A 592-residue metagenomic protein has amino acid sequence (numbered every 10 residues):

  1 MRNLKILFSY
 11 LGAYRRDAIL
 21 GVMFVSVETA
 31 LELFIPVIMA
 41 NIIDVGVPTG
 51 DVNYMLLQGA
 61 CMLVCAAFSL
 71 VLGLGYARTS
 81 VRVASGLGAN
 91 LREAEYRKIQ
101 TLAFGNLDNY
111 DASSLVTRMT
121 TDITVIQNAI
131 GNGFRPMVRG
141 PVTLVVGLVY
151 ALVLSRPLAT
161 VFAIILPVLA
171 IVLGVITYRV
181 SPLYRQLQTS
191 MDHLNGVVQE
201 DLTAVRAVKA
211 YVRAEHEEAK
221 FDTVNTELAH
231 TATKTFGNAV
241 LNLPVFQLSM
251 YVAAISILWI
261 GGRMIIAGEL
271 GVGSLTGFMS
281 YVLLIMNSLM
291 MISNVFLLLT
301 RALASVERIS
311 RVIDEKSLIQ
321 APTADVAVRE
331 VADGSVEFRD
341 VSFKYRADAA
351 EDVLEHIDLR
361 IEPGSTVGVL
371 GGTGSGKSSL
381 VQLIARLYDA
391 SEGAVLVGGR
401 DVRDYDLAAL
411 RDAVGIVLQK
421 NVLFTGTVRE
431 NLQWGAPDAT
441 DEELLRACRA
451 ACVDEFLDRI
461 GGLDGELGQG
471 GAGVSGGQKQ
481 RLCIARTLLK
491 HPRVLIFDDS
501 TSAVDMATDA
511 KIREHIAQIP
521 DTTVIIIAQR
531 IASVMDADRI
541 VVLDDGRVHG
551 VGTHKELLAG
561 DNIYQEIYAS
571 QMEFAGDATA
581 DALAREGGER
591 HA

Functional and structural regions predicted by a protein language model:
M1-E32, M39, V47-L63, L72 (+16 more regions): Membrane-integrated ABC transporters
A13, D17-T29, F34, N41 (+4 more regions): Transmembrane helices of ABC transporter permease
A13-R16, T101-G105, T121-I130, F134 (+7 more regions): An intracellular "coupling" helix at the cytosolic face of ABC transporter transmembrane type-1 domains
D51-L57, Y150-I164, K234-E307, V312-I313: Helix-loop-helix
S317-V331: Pre-NBD coupling/linker segments of ABC/ABC-like ATPases
R329-A592: ABC-type nucleotide-binding domain
